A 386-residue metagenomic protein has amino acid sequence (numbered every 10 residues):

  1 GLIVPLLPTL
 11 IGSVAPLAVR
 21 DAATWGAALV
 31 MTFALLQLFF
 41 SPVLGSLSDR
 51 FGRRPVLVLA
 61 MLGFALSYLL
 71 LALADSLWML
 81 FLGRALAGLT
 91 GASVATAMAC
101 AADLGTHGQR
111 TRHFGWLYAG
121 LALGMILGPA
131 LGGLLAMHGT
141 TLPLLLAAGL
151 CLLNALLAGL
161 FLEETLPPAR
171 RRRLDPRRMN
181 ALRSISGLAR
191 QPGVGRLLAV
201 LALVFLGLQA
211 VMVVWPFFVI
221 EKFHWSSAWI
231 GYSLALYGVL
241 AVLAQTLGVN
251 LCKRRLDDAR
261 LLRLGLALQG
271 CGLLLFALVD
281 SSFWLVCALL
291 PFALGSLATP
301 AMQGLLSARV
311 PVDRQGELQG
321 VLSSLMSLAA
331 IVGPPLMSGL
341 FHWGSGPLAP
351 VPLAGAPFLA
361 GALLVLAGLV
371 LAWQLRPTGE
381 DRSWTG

Functional and structural regions predicted by a protein language model:
L6-A23, V213-I230: Short amphipathic helix-loop junctions that connect adjacent transmembrane helices in Major Facilitator Superfamily/SLC
L38-D75: Conserved MFS/SLC helix-loop-helix module at the cytosolic interface between two early adjacent transmembrane helices
F40-G52, A244-D258: Helix-to-loop junctions at the C-terminal end of transmembrane segments in multipass secondary transporters
G83-A122: Cytoplasmic helix-loop-helix junction between adjacent transmembrane helices in 12-TM secondary transporters
M137-G149, G339-L363: A membrane-interface helix-boundary motif in multi-pass transporters
A155-F161, L359-G386: Multi-pass alpha-helical transporter architecture, strongest for 12-TM Major Facilitator/SLC carriers used
E163-V200, G386: Juxtamembrane intracellular "pre-TM" segments in multi-pass secondary transporters
A259-M302: C-terminal transmembrane helical hairpin of 12-TM major facilitator-type secondary transporters
